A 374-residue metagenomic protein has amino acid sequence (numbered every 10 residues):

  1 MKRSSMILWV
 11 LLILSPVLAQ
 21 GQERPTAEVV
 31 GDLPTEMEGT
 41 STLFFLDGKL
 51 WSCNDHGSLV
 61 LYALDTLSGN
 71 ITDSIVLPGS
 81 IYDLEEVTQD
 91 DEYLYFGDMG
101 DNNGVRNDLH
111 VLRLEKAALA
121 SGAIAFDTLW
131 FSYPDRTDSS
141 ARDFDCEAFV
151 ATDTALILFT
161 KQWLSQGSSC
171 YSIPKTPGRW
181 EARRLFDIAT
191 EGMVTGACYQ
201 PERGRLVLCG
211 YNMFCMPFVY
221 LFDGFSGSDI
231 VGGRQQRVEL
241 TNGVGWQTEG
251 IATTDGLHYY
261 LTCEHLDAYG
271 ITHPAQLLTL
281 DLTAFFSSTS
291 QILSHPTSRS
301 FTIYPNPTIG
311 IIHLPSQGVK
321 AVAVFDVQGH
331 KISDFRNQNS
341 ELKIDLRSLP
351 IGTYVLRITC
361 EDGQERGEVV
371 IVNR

Functional and structural regions predicted by a protein language model:
M1-E28: Bacterial Sec-dependent N-terminal signal peptides
Q22-S288: Sequence/structural signature of beta-propeller domains
T283-Y304: Residue-level detector of functionally pivotal "anchor" positions at catalytic/ligand-binding pockets or at interdomain
P305-H313: Short coil/turn motif common to extracellular beta-sandwich-like domains
I309, P350-I351: Surface-exposed loops/turns
F325-I332, Y354: Short, glycine-anchored, charge-dense loop/turn motifs used at functional sites
S340-I344: Short strand-edge motifs at loop-to-beta-strand transitions and within beta-strands of extracellular beta-rich domains
I351-R374: C-terminal tail/sorting-segment detector
